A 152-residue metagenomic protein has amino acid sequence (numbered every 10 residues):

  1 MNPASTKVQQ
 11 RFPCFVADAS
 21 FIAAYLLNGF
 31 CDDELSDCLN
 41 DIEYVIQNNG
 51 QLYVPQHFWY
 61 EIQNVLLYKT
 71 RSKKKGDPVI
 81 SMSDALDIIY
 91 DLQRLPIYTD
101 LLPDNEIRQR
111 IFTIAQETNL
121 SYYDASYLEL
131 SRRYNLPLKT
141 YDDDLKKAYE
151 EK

Functional and structural regions predicted by a protein language model:
M1-C14, Y44, D100, L128-K152: Acidic, PIN/NYN-like endoribonuclease modules and their adjacent C-terminal/linker elements
M1-H57, K74-K75, M82-S83: Short, well-structured N-terminal submotif of metal-dependent ribonuclease cores
A19, I107, T113, E117 (+1 more regions): Acidic, metal-associated active-site segment
N48-N49, L95, Y134: Structured helix-beta-strand junction loops
P55, Y123, Y141: Replace "coordinates the UDP/GDP/TDP-sugar" with "coordinates nucleotide-activated sugar donors
Q56-W59, S83-Q116, E129: Acidic catalytic patch
L66-D87: Helix-adjacent hinge/juxtasegments
